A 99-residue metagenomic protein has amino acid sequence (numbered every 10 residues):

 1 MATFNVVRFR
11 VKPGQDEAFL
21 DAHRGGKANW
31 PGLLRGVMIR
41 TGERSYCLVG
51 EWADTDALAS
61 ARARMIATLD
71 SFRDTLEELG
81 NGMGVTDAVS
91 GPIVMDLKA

Functional and structural regions predicted by a protein language model:
M1-F4, F9-R10, L34-C47, S71-A99: Glycine-rich beta-strand-turn "strand-cap" elements at beta-sheet edges
R8-L20: Short, surface-exposed ligand-recognition loops at beta-strand->loop->(often short) alpha-helix junctions that present
K12-G14, T41, A53-T55: Short coil/turn motifs at secondary-structure junctions
E17-F19, Y46-L48, L58-S60, K98: Short acidic, gly/pro-rich beta-turn/loop elements at beta-sheet edges and active-site/ligand-binding grooves
R24-R35, E51-D87: An amphipathic, aromatic/His-enriched active-site/gating alpha helix that lines ligand/cofactor pockets
